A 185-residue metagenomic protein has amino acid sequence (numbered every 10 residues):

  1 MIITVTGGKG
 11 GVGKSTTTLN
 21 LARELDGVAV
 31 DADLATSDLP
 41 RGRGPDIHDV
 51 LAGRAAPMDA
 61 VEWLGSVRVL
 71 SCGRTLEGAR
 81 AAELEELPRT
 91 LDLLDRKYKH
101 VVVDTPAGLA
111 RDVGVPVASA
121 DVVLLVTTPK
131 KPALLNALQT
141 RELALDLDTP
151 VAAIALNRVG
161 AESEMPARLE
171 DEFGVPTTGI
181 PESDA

Functional and structural regions predicted by a protein language model:
I2-A32: Walker A/P-loop phosphate-binding motif and the immediately C-terminal alpha-helix
L25, R43, G65, S119-A120 (+2 more regions): Short, structured coil segments at secondary-structure junctions
G27-V28, A32-R68: Phosphate-binding loop that captures ATP/GTP phosphates
L34-A35, T75, K131, V159-E162 (+1 more regions): Conserved nucleotide-binding/hydrolysis micro-motifs of P-loop NTPases
R74-D112: Phosphate-binding/switch loop-helix module in NTP-utilizing enzymes
R96-H100, L109-K131: Inter-motif core of Ras-like GTPase G domains
L135-T149: Conserved C-terminal guanine-recognition region of P-loop GTPase G domains, centered on the G4
V159-G160, R168-A185: Beta-strand-loop-alpha "switch" segments that mediate conformational coupling across diverse proteins
